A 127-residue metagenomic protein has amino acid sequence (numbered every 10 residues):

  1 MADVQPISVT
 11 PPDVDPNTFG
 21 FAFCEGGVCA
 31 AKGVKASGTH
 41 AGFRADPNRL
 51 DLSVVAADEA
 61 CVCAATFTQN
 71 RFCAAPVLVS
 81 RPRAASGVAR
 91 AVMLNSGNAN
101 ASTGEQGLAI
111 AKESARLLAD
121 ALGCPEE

Functional and structural regions predicted by a protein language model:
M1-T68: N-terminal amphipathic/basic leader segments beginning at the initiator methionine
A31, A36, A89, N95 (+1 more regions): Short glycine/serine/threonine-biased micro-segments
F43-P47, A65, Q69, S86 (+1 more regions): Catalytic cores of large soluble enzymes that bind and process phosphate-bearing ligands
N48-D51, F72-A74, S86-A91, C124-E127: Short coil/turn connectors at secondary-structure junctions
L52-D58, R81-R83, M93: Short beta-strand elements
A60-C61, A84, N98-A101: A short acidic, glycine/proline-enriched capping/turn motif at secondary-structure boundaries, especially helix N-cap
V62-A85: Glycine-rich oxoanion-binding loops at beta->alpha junctions
M93-G123: Alpha-helical support elements that line or immediately flank enzyme active sites and cofactor-binding pockets
